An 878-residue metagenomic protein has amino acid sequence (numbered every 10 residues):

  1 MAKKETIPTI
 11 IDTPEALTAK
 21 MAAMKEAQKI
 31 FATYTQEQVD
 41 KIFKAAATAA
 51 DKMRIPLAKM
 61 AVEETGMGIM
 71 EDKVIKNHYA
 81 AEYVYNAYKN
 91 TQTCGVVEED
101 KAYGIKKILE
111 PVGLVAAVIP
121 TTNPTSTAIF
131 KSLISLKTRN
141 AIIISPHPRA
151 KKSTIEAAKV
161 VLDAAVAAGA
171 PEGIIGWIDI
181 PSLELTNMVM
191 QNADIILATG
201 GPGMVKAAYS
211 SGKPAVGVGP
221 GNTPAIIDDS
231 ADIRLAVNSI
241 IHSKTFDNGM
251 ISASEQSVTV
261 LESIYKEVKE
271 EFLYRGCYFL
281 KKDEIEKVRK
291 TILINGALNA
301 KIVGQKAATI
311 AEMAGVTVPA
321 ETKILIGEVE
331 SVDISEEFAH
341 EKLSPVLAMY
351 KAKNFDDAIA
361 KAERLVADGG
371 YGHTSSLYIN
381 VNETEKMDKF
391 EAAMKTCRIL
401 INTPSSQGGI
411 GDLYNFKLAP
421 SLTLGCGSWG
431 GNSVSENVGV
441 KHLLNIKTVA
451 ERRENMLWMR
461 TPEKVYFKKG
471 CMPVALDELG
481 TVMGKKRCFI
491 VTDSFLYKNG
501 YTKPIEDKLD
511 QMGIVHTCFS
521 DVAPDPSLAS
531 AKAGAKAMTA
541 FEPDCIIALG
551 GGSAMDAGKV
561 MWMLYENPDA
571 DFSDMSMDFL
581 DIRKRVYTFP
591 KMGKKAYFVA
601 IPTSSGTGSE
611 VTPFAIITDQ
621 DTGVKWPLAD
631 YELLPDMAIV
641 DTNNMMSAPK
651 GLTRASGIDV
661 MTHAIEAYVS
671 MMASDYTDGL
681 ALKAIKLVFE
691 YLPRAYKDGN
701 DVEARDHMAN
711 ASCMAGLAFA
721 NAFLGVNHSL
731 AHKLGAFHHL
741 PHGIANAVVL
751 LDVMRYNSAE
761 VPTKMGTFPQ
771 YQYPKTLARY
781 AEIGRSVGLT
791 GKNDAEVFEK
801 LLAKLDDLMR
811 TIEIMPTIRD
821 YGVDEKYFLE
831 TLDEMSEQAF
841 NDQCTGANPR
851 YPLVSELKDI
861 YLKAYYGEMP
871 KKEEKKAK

Functional and structural regions predicted by a protein language model:
A2-K106, I134, Y274: N-terminal Rossmann-like NAD(P)+-binding subdomain of aldehyde/semialdehyde dehydrogenases
K3, A32, V316-N455: Conserved C-terminal structural/oligomerization subdomain of aldehyde/semialdehyde dehydrogenase
K4, I11-T13, V205-D333, A360: ALDH superfamily catalytic-core signature
Q92, A157, A529-N643: Glycine/threonine-rich beta-strand-loop-alpha-helix active-site module that forms ligand/phosphate-binding
V96-L235: Rossmann-like NAD(P) dinucleotide-binding subdomain of oxidoreductase/dehydrogenase enzymes
K266, V611-A722: Carboxylate- and glycine-rich phosphate/diphosphate-binding segment that chelates Mg2+/Mn2+
L457-C545, I818-R819: ATP/NTP phosphate-donor binding region
F737-L740, I744-E830, P870, E874 (+1 more regions): Gly/Pro-rich interdomain helix-loop hinge
